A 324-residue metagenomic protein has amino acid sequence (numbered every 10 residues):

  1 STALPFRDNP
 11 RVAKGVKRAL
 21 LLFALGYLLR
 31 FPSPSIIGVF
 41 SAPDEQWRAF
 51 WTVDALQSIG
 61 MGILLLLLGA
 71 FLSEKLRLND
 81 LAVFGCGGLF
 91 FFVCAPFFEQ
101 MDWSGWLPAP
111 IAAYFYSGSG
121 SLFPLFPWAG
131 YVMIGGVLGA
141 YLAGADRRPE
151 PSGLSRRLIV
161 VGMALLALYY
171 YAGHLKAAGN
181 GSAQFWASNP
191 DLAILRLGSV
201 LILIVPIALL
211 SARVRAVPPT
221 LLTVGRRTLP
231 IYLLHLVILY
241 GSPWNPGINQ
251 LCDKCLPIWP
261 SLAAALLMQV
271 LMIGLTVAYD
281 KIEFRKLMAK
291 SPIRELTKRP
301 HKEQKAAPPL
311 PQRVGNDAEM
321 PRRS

Functional and structural regions predicted by a protein language model:
S1-S324: Alpha-helical transmembrane segments and their immediate juxtamembrane cytosolic regions
